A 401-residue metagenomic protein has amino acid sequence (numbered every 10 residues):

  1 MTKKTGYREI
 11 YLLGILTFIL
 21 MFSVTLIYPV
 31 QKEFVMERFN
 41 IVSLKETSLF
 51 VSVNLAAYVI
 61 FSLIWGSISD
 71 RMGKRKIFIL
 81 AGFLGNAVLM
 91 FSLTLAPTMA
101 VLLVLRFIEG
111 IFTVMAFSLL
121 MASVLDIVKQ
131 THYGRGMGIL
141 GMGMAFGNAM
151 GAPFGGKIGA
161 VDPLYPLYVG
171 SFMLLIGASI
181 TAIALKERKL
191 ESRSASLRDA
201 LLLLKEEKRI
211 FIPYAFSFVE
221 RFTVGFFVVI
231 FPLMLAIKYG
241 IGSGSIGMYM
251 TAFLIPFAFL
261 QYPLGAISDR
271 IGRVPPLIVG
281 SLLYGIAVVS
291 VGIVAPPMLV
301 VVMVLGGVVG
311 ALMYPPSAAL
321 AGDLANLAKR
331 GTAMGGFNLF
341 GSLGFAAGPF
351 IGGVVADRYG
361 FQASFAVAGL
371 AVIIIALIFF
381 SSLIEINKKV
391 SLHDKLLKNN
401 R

Functional and structural regions predicted by a protein language model:
M1-Y7, E187-F216, K395-R401: Juxtamembrane intracellular "pre-TM" segments in multi-pass secondary transporters
V30-L44, V229-G244: Short amphipathic helix-loop junctions that connect adjacent transmembrane helices in Major Facilitator Superfamily/SLC
V35-M36, I68-S69, F154-A160, L235-A236 (+2 more regions): Interfacial helix-cap and linker-helix signal at transmembrane-aqueous boundaries of multi-pass secondary transporters
L55-L63, N148-A149, L254-Y262, F345-A346: Residue-level signature of mid-helix packing/kink "hotspots" within the transmembrane helices of 12-pass Major
G73, L95-P97, G240, G272 (+1 more regions): Helix-breaking motifs and short loop linkers at transmembrane-helix boundaries and internal kinks in secondary membrane
I77-F91, P275-V289: Structural signature of the two symmetry-related core transmembrane helices
F107-G143, A319-L320, L324: Cytoplasmic helix-loop-helix junction between adjacent transmembrane helices in 12-TM secondary transporters
P166-A182, F365-S381: Symmetry-related core transmembrane helices of the 12-TM Major Facilitator Superfamily/SLC fold
